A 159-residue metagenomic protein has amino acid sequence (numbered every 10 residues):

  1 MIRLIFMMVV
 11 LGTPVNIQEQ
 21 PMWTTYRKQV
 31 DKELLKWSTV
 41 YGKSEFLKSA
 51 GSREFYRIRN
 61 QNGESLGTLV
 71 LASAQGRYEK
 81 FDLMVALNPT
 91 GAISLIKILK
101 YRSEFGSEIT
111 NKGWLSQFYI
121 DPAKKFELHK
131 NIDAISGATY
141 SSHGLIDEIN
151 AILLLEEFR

Functional and structural regions predicted by a protein language model:
I2-D82, N88-R159: Intrinsically disordered terminal and processing segments
